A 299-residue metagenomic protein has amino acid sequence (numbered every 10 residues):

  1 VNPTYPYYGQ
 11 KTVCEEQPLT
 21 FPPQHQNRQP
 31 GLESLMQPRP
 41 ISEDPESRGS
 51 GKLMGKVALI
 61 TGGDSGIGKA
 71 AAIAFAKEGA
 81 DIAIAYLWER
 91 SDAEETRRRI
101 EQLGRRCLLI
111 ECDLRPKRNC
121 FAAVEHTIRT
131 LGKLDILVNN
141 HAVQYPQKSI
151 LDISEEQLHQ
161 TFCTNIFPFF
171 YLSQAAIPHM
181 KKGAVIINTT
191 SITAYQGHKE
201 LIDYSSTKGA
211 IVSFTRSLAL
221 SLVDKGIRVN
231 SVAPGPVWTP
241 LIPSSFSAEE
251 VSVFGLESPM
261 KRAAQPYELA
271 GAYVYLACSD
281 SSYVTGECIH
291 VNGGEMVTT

Functional and structural regions predicted by a protein language model:
Y5-P6, T12, L19, M36 (+5 more regions): Short C-terminal tail/terminal secondary-structure segment of NAD(P)H-dependent dehydrogenase/reductase domains
E16, T20-F21, P116, F121 (+5 more regions): Conserved mid-core segment of classical short-chain dehydrogenase/reductases
L131, H179, R262-V291, M296-V297: C-terminal substrate-recognition "lid" of short-chain dehydrogenase/reductases
L151-F170, I187, I211, M260: Catalytic Tyr-X3-Lys loop
S173, T207, T215: Active-site helix of classical SDR
S191: Residue(s) in the substrate-gating loop at a strand-loop-helix junction that position the organic substrate next
E200, D224, P236-S258, E268 (+1 more regions): A glycine/serine/threonine-rich, flexible loop-to-helix segment that serves as the NAD(P) cofactor-binding "lid"
V223, R228, V284-G286: Short, small/polar-rich loop/turn modules that mediate ligand/substrate recognition or access, typified
